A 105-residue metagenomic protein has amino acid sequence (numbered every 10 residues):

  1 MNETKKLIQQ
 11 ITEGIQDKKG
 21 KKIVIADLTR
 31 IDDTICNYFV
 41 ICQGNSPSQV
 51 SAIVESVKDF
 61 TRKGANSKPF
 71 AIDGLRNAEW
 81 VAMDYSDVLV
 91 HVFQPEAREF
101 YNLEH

Functional and structural regions predicted by a protein language model:
M1-I35, Q43-V81, P95-A97: Polybasic/polar functional segments that serve as interface/processing modules
E55, E104-H105: "Short basic amphipathic alpha-helical interaction patches in structured regions
V81-A82, L89-E104: C-terminal structural segments of small proteins and small subunits
